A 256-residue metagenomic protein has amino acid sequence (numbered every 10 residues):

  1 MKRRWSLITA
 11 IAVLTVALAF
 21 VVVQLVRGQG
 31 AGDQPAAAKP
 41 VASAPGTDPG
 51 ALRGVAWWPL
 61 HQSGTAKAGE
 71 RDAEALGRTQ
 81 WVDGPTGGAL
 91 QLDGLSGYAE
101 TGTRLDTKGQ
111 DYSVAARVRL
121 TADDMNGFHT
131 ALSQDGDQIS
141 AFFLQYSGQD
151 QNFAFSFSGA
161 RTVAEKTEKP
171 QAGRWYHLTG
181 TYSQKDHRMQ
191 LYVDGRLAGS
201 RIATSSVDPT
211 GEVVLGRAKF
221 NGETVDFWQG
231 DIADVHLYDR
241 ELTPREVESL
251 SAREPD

Functional and structural regions predicted by a protein language model:
K2-S96, K185, G199, E248-D256: Extracytoplasmic low-complexity segments
A51-V55, Q62-D72, D83, L95-F153 (+3 more regions): Extracellular glycan-recognition modules
Q91, S156-S158, Y192: A general beta-strand register signal
G102, F153-H177, G222: Short, aromatic/His-centered strand-loop micro-motif at the edge of beta-sheets
K108-G109, Q171-A172, P209: Surface-exposed loops/turns
G173-Y182, L191: Short tryptophan-centered beta-strand motifs in secreted/extracellular beta-sheet-rich domains of glycan-recognition
R201-D231: Flexible glycan-contacting loops in extracellular carbohydrate-active proteins
